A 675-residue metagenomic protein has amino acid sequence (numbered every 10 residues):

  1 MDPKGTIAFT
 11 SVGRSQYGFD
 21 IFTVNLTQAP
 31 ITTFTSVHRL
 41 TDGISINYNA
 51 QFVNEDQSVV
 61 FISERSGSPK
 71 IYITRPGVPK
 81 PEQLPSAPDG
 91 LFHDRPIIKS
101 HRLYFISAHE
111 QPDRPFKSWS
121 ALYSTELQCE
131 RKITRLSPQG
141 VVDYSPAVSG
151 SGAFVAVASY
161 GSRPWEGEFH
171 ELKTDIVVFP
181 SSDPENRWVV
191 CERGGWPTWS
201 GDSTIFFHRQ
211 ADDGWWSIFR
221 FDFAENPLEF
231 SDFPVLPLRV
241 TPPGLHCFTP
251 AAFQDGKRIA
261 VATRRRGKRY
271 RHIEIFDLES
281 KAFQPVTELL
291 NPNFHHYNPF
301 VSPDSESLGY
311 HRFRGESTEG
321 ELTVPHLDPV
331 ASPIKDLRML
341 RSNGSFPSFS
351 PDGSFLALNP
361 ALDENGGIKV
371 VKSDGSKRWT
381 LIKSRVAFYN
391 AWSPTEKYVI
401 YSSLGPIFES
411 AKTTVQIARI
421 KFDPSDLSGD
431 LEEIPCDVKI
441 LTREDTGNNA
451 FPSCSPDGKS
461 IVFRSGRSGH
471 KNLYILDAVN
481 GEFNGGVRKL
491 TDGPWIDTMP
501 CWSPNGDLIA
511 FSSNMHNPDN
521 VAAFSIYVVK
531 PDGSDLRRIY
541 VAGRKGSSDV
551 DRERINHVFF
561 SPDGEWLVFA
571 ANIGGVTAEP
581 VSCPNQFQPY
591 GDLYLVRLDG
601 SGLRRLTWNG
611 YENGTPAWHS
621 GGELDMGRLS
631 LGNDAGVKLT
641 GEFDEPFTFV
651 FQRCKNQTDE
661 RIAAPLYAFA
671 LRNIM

Functional and structural regions predicted by a protein language model:
M1-M675: Sequence signature of WD/YWTD-type beta-propeller architectures
